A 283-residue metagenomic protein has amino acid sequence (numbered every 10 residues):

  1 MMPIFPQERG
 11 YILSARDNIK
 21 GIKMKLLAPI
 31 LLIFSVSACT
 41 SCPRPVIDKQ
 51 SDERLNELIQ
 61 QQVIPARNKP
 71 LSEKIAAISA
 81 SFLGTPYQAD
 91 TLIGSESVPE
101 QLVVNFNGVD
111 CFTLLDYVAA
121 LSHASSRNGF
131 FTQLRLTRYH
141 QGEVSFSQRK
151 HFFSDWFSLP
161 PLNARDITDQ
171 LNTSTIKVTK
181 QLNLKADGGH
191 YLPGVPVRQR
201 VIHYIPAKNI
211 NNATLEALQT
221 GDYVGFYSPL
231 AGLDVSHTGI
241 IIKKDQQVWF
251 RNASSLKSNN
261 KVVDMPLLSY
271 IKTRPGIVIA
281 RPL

Functional and structural regions predicted by a protein language model:
K20-A28: Positively charged n-region of N-terminal signal peptides that target proteins for export
L27-S35: Sec-dependent N-terminal signal peptides
S37-V46: Bacterial Sec-dependent signal peptides at the C-terminal "C-region" and cleavage site
D48, D52, P65-A76, V104-F112 (+2 more regions): Solvent-exposed, acidic/flexible segments
S72-P86: Sequence/structural signature of beta-propeller domains
T85-V201, Q219, G225, K243 (+2 more regions): Acidic/His-rich structured neighborhood in mature extracellular/periplasmic domains
H203-T214, S228: Short alpha-helix capping/helix-loop boundary micro-motifs
G225-P282: C-terminal soluble interaction/assembly domains
